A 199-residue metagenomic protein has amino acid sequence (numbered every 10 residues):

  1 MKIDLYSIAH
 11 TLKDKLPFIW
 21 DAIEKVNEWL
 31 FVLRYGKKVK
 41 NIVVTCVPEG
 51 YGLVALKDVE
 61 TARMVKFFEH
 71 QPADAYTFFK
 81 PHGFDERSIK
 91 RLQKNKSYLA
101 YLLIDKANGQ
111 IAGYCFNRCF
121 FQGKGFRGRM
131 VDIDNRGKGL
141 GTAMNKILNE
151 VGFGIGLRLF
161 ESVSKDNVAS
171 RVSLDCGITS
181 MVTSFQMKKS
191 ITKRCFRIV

Functional and structural regions predicted by a protein language model:
Y51-K66: A short beta-loop-alpha structural element at the N-terminal edge of CoA-dependent acyl/N-acetyltransferase catalytic
F79-K124: Acetyl-CoA-dependent GNAT
R118-R127, R136, K188: A conserved beta-turn-beta hairpin within the catalytic core of GNAT-like acetyltransferases that forms part
G128-K138, V163-S164: A short, internal acetyl-CoA/4′-phosphopantetheine-binding micro-motif in the GNAT/acyltransferase core
N135, G139-I147: Conserved acetyl-CoA pyrophosphate-binding loop and the N-cap/start of the following alpha-helix in GNAT-like
T142, K165-T183: Conserved active-site alpha-helix within GNAT-family acetyltransferase domains
G152-S164: Conserved GNAT acetyl-CoA-binding A-motif
S184-V199: C-terminal "cap" of GNAT-fold acetyltransferases
